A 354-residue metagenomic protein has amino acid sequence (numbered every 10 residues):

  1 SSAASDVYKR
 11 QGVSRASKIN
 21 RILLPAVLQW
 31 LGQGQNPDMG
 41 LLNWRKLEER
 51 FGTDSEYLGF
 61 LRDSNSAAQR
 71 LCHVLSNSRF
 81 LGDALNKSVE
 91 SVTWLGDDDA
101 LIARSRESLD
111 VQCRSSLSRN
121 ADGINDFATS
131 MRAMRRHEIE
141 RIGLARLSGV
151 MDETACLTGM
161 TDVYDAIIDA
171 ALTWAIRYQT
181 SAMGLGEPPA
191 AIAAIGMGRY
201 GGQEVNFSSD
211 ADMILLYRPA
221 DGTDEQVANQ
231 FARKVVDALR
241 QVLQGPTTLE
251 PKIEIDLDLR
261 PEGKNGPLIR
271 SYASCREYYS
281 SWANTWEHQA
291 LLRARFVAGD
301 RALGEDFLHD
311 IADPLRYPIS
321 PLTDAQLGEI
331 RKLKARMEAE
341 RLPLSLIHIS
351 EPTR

Functional and structural regions predicted by a protein language model:
S1, S5-L346, S350: A nucleotide- and high-energy phosphate-metabolite-utilizing enzyme signature
T353: Ser/Thr-centric signal marking residues that sit in or immediately flank functional binding/regulatory motifs
